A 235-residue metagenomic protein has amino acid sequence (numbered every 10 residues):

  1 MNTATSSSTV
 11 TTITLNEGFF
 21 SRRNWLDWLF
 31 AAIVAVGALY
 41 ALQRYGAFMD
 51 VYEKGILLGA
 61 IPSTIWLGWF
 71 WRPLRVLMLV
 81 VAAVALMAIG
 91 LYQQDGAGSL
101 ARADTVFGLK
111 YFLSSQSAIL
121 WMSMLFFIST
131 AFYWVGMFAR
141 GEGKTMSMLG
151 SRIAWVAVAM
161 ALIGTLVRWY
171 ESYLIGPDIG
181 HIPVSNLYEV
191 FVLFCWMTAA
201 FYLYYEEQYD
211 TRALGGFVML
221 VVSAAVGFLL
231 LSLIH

Functional and structural regions predicted by a protein language model:
M1-A31, L57-M78, W134: Transmembrane signal-anchor hairpin modules in multi-pass inner-membrane enzymes, especially those that act on
E17-F20, R44-G55, Q94-A97, A159-V218 (+1 more regions): Membrane-interface helix-loop-helix modules in multi-pass inner-membrane proteins
F19-A31, Y52-I56, R72-A83, G143-V158 (+1 more regions): Membrane-interfacial loop-to-transmembrane alpha-helix junctions, especially the N-terminal start
L26-A31, F48-S63, S115-F126, S185-W196: Alpha-helical transmembrane segments of polytopic membrane proteins
I33-A38, A60-T64, A85-G90, S123-G136 (+3 more regions): Helical transmembrane-bundle signal
A35-V36, Y92, S99-S114: N-terminal regions that are enriched for targeting/export leaders and immediately downstream pro/stem segments
Y40-M49, G68-P73, K110-Y111, F138-E142 (+1 more regions): Short, hydrophobic transmembrane alpha-helix segments
H235: Conserved small/polar residues in nucleotide/adenosyl-binding loops
